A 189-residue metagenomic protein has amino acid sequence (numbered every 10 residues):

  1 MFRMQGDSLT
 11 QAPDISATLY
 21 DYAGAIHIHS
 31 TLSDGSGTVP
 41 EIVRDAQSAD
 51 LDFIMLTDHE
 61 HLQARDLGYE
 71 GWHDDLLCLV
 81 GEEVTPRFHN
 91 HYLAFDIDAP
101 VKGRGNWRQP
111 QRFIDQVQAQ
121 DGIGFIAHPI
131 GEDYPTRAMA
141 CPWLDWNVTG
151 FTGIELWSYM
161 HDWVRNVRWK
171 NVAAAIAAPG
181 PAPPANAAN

Functional and structural regions predicted by a protein language model:
M1-R3: N-terminal membrane-anchoring alpha-helices
S8-N189: A metal-dependent hydrolase metal-coordination microenvironment
